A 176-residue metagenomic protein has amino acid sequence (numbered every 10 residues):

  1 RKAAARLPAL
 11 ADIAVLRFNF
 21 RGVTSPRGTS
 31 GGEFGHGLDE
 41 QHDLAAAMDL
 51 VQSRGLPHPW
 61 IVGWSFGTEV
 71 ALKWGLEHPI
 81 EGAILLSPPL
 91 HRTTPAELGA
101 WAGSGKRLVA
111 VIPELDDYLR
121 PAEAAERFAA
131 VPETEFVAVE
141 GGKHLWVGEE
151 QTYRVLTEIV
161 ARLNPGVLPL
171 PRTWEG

Functional and structural regions predicted by a protein language model:
R1-L56: Serine-hydrolase catalytic machinery in alpha/beta-hydrolase-like enzymes
H58-G63, L86: Short beta-strand immediately N-terminal to the catalytic nucleophile in serine-hydrolase-like folds
V62-A71: Gly/Ala-rich beta-loop-alpha elbow adjacent to hydrolase catalytic centers
L85-T93, P113-L115: Active-site nucleophile loop of the alpha/beta-hydrolase fold
S104-G105, V109-I112, D116: Short beta-strand/loop motif that positions the catalytic acidic residue of the alpha/beta-hydrolase fold
D117-E123: Conserved alpha/beta-hydrolase "acid-adjacent" motif
Y118, G142-R154: Catalytic histidine-centered segment of alpha/beta-hydrolase-like enzymes
A129-L145: Catalytic histidine neighborhood in serine/cysteine hydrolases with alpha/beta-hydrolase-type architecture
